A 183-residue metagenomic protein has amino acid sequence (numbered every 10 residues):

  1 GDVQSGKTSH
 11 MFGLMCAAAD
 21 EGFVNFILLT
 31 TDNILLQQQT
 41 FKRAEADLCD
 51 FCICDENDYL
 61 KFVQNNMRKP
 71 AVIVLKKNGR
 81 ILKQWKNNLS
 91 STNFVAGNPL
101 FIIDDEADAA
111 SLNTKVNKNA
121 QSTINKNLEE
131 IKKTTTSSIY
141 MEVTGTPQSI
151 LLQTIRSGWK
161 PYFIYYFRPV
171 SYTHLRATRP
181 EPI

Functional and structural regions predicted by a protein language model:
V3, I131-L152: Conserved helicase ATPase motor motifs in RecA-like P-loop NTPase domains
G6: Conserved glycine(s) of the Walker
S9-C16: Motif I (Walker A/P-loop) of helicase-class P-loop NTPases
N25-E45: Conserved Walker A/P-loop ATP-binding site and its immediately adjacent core in helicase/helicase-like ATPase domains
F62, P70-N98, L112-N113, N119-N127: Conserved RecA-like ASCE ATPase "motif II neighborhood" in helicase/translocase motors
E106: Walker B catalytic acidic pair
R156-P169: A short helix-turn-beta junction within AAA+ P-loop NTPase domains corresponding to the substrate/partner-engaging
T173-P180: Conserved small/polar residues in nucleotide/adenosyl-binding loops
